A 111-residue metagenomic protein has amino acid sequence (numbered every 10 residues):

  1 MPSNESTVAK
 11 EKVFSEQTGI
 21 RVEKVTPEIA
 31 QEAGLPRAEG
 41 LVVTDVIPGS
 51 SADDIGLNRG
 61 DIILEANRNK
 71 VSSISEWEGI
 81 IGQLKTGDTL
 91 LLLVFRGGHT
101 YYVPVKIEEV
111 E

Functional and structural regions predicted by a protein language model:
M1-E111: C-terminal recognition in membrane/secretory proteostasis and scaffolding
